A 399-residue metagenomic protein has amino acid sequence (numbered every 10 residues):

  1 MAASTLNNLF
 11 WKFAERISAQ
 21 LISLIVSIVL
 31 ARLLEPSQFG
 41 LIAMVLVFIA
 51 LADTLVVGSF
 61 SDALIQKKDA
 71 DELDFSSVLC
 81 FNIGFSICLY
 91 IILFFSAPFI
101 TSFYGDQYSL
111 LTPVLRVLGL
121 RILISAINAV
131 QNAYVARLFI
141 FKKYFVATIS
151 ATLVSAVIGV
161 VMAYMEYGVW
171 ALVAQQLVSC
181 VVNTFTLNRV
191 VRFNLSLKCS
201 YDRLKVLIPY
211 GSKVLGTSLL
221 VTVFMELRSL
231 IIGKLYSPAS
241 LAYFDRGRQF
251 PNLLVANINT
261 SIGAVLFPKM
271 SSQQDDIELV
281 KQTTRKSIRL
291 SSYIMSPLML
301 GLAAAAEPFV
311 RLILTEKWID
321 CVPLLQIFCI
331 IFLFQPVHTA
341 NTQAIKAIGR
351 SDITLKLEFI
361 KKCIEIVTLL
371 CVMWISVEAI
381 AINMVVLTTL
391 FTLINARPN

Functional and structural regions predicted by a protein language model:
M1-T5, K142, F185-E226, L230 (+2 more regions): Interhelical loop/hinge segments that connect adjacent transmembrane helices in multipass membrane
A2-L6, A63-E72, L123-A147, M165 (+5 more regions): Membrane-interface junctions at transmembrane-helix termini in multi-pass inner-membrane proteins
A3-F60, F85-A97, R116-V117, R121 (+3 more regions): Signature of the first transmembrane helix
L24, C80-D106, P113-V117, V157-V161 (+3 more regions): Alpha-helical transmembrane segments of multi-pass membrane transport and lipid-handling proteins
L24-Q38, T101-Y104, A163, T222-L253 (+2 more regions): Helix-terminus/linker motif at the lipid-water interface of multi-pass membrane proteins
V29-L46, P98, S102, T112 (+4 more regions): Membrane-interface helix-loop junctions in multi-pass transport and translocation proteins
S37-V56, R121, K213, R228-L230 (+5 more regions): Alpha-helical transmembrane segments of polytopic membrane transporters and translocases
T54-E72, A133-R137, G247, P251-M295 (+1 more regions): Helix-loop junctions and terminal segments of transmembrane helices in multi-pass membrane transport/translocation
